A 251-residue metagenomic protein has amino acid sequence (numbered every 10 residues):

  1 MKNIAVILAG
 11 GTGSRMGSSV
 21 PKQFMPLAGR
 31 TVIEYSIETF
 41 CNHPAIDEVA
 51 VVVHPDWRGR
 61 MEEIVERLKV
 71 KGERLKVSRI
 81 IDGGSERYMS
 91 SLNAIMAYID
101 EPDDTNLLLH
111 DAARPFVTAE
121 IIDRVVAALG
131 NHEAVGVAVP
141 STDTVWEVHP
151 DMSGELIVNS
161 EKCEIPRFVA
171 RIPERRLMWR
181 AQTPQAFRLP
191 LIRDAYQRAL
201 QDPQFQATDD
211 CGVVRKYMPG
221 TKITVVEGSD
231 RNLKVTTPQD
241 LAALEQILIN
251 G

Functional and structural regions predicted by a protein language model:
K2-R58: N-terminal glycine-rich phosphate-binding loop and ensuing alpha1 helix
A5-I7, V51, L109, A134-V137: Structural beta-sheet core signal
I7, I33, A94, D111 (+3 more regions): Residue-level signal for inorganic ion chemistry
E34-D104, D202-P203: Conserved N-terminal catalytic core of the sugar/cofactor nucleotidyltransferase
E63-S78, P150-A170, I249-G251: Short, basic, low-complexity termini and linkers enriched in Ser/Thr/Gly/Pro that act as targeting/leader peptides
E101-A113: Short beta-strand-to-loop acidic/aromatic patch adjacent to the donor-nucleotide binding site
V117-V226: Conserved core of the sugar-phosphate nucleotidyltransferase
N232-G251: Hydrophobic helical membrane-anchoring modules
